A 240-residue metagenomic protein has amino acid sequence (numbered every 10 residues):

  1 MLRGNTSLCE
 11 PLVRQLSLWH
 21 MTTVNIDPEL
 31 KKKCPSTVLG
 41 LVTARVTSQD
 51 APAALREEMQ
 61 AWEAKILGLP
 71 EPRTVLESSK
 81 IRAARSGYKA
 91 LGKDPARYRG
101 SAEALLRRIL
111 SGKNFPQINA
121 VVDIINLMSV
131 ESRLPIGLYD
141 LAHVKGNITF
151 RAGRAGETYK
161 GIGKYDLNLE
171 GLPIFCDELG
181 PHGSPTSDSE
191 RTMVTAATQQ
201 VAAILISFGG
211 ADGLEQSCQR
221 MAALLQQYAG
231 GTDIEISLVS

Functional and structural regions predicted by a protein language model:
L12, L16-S240: Charge-biased, low-complexity intrinsically disordered regions
